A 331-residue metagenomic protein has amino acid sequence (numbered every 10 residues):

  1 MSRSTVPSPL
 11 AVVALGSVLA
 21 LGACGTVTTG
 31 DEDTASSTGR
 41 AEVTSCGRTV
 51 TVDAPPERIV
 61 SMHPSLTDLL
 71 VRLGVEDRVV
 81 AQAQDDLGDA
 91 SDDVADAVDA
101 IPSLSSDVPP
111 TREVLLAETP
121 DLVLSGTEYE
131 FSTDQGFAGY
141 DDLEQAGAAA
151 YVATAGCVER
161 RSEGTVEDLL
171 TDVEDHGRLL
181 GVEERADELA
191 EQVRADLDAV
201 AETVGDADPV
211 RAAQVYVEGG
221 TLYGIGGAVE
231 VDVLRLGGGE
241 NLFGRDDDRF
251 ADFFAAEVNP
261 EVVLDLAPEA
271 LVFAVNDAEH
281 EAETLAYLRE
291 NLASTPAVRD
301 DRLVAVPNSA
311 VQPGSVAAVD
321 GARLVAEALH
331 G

Functional and structural regions predicted by a protein language model:
M1-A14: Bacterial N-terminal signal peptides that target proteins for export
L19-A23: C-terminal motif of bacterial Sec signal peptides marking the signal peptidase cleavage site
C24-S37: Bacterial lipoprotein signal-peptidase II cleavage site
S45-G47, P102-T111, D248-P260: Short helix-initiation/N-cap motifs at beta->coil->alpha
T49, G139-E218, R302-G331: Extracytoplasmic substrate-binding proteins
R58-E118, L122, T127-T133, G239-L242: A short, structured surface patch at a secondary-structure boundary
G88, V108, G227-F254: Alpha-helical, coiled-coil/dimerization segments enriched in small aliphatic residues
R112-S125, N259-F273: Proline-aspartate-enriched helix->loop->beta-strand connector
